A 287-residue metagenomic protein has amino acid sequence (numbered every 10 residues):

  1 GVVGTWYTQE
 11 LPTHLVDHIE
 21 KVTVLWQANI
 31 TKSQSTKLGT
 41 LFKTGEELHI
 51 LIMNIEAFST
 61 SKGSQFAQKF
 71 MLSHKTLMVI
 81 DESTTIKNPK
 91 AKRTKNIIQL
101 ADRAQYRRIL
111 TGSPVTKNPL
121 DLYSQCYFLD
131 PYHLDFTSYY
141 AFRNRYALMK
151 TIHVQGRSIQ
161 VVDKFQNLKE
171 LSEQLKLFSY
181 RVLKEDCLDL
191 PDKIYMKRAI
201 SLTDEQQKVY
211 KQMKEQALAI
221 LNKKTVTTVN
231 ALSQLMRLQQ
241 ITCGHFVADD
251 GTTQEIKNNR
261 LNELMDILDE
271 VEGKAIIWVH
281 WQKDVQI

Functional and structural regions predicted by a protein language model:
G1, F58, M71, D189-K214 (+1 more regions): Conserved Helicase C-terminal RecA-like lobe
G1-L15, T116-D121, W281-Q282: Conserved Walker A/P-loop ATP-binding site and its immediately adjacent core in helicase/helicase-like ATPase domains
T13, K21, A28, T76-L77 (+1 more regions): Conserved P-loop NTPase motor "coupling/switch" region that bridges the ATPase
V22-S35, I55-T60, T85-K90, V279-K283: Conserved helicase motor
T31-I50, I55-H74: Conserved helix/coil segment N-terminal to the catalytic DExD/H
E47-M53, T76-M78, R107, G273-I277: Generic beta-sheet signal
Q65-A67, M71-K75, T85-I98: Substrate-gripping "pore-loop 1 plus following alpha2 helix"
D81-E82: Walker B catalytic acidic pair
